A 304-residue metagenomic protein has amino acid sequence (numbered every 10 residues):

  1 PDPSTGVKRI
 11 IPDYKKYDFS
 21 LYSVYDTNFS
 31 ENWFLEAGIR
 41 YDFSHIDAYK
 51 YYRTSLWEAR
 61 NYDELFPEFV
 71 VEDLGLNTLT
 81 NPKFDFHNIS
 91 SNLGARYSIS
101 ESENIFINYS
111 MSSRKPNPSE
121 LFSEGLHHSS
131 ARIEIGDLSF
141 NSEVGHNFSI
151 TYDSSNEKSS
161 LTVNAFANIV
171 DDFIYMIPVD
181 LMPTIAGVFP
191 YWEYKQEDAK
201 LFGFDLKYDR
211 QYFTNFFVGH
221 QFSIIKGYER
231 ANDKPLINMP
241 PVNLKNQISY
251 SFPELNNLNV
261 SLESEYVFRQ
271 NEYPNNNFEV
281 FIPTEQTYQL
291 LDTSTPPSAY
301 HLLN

Functional and structural regions predicted by a protein language model:
P1, A37-F43, I107-M111, E120 (+4 more regions): Transmembrane beta-barrel strands of outer-membrane/channel proteins
P1-K8, D47-L56, S119-E124, A131-I133 (+3 more regions): Outer-membrane beta-barrel translocator domains and adjoining extracellular loop/strand segments of Gram-negative
P1-S100, L126-H128: Signature of Gram-negative outer-membrane beta-barrel scaffolds
I10, Y14-K16, V71-G94, S98 (+5 more regions): Outer-membrane beta-barrel signature, preferentially recognizing the C-terminal barrel domain of Gram-negative
Y22, S90-G94, Q247-S249, S261-E263 (+1 more regions): One-face residue pattern on beta-strands with alternating periodicity enriched for small/polar residues
N32-L35, S102-I105, K158-L161, T214-V218 (+1 more regions): Repeated loop/turn-to-beta-strand initiation elements of outer-membrane beta-barrel proteins
T54-F84, V267, Y273-N304: Outer-membrane beta-barrel transmembrane domain signature
F166-V170, I174, V179-N275: Gram-negative outer-membrane beta-barrel transporters
